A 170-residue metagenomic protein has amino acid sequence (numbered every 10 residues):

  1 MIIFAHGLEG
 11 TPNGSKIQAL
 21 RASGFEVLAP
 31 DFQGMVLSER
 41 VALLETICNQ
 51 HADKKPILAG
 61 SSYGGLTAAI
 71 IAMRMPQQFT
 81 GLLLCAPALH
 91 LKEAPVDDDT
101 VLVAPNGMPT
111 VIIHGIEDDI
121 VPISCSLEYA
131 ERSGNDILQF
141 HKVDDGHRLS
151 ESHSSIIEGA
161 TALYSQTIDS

Functional and structural regions predicted by a protein language model:
M1-K54: Active-site catalytic motif of lipid deacylating hydrolases and related acyltransferases
G10-T11, L91, E117-V121, R148: Acidic catalytic loop of the alpha/beta-hydrolase fold
K16-I17, D97, P122-E131: Short alpha-helix in the alpha/beta-hydrolase fold that links the catalytic acid
G34, V143-L149: Histidine-bearing beta->alpha loop at or near hydrolase active sites
V41-A42, S150-Y164: Post-His helix in hydrolase/transferase enzymes
A59-A68: Gly/Ala-rich beta-loop-alpha elbow adjacent to hydrolase catalytic centers
Q77-K92: A conserved short beta-strand
P105-N106, I112-H114, D118: Short beta-strand/loop motif that positions the catalytic acidic residue of the alpha/beta-hydrolase fold
